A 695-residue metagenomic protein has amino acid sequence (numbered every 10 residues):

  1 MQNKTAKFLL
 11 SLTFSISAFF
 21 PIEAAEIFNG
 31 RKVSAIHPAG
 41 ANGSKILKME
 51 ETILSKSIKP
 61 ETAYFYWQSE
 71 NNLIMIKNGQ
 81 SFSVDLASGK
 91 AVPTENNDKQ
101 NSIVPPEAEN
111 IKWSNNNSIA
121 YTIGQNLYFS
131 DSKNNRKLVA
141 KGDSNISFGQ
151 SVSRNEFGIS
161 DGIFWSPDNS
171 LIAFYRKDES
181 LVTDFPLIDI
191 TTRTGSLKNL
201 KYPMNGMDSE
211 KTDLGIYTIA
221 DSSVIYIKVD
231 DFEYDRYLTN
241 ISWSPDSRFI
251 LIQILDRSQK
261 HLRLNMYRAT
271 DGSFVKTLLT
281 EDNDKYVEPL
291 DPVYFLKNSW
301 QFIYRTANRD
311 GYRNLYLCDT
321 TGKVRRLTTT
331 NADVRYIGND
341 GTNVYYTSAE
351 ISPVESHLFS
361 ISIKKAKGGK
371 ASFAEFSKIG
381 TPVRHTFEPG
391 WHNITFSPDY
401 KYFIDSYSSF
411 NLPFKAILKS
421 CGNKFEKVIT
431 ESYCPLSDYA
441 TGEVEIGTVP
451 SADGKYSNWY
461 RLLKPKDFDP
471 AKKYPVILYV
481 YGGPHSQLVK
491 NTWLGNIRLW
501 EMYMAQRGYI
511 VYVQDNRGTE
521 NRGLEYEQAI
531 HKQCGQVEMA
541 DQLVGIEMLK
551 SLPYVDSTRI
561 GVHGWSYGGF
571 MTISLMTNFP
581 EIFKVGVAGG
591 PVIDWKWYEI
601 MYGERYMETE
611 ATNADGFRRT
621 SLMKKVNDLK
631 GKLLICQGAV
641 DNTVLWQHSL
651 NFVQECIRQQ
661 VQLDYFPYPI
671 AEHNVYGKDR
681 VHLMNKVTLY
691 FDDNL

Functional and structural regions predicted by a protein language model:
H37, S69, I74-G79, D85 (+15 more regions): Beta-strand C-termini and the immediately following turn/loop, strongest in propeller blades
N42, M49, L138-I163, F174-Y226 (+3 more regions): Predominantly five- to eight-bladed beta-propeller fold
S44-L54, N97-S102, R136-N155, N205 (+5 more regions): Surface-exposed loop and turn segments in beta-propeller and other repeat-based domains that flank or scaffold
K59-F65, A108, S151-D168, L238-S242 (+1 more regions): Signature of short aromatic-glycine-proline-rich micro-motifs recurring in repeat-based ectodomains
E61-Y66, E70-S81, A91-E95, K99-P105 (+12 more regions): Non-catalytic accessory segments flanking enzyme active sites
L86-G89, D131-N134, T218-S222, A269-G272 (+3 more regions): Short loop/turn segments that connect beta-strands within beta-propeller blades
K177-F185, I190-V324: Beta-propeller domains
D184, S247, N393-L695: Serine-hydrolase catalytic core recognition
